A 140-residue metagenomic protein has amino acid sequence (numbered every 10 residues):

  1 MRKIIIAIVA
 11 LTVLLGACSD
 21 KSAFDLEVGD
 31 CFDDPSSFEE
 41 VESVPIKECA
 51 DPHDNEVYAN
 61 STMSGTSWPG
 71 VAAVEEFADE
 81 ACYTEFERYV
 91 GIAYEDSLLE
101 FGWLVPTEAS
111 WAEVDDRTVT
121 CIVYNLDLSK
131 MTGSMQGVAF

Functional and structural regions predicted by a protein language model:
M1-G16: Sec-dependent bacterial lipoprotein signal peptides
C18-F140: Primary mode marks residue(s) on the alpha4-beta5-alpha5 output face of response regulator receiver
